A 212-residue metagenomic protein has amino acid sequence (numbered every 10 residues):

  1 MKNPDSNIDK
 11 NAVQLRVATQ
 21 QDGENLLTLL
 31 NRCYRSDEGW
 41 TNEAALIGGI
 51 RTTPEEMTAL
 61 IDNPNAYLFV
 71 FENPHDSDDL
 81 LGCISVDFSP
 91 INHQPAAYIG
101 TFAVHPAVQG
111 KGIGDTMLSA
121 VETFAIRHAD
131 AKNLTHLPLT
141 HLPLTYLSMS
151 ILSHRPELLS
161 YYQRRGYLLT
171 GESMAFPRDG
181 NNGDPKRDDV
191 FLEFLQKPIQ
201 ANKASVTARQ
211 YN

Functional and structural regions predicted by a protein language model:
K2, V17-G23, L27-Q109, D115-A120 (+5 more regions): Acetyl-CoA-dependent GNAT
N3-N7: Asparagine/serine/threonine-enriched low-complexity, disordered tracts, especially those forming N-linked glycosylation
K10, N63-A66, R164: Short, well-ordered coil/turn elements that cap or connect secondary structure elements
A12-Q14: Extreme N-terminal starter segment of soluble prokaryotic enzymes
H93-P95, P143, P156: Short loop/turn segments at connectors of secondary-structure elements within structured domains
A125-H136, T140-S153: Conserved GNAT acetyl-CoA-binding A-motif
T145-N212: C-terminal "cap" of GNAT-fold acetyltransferases
